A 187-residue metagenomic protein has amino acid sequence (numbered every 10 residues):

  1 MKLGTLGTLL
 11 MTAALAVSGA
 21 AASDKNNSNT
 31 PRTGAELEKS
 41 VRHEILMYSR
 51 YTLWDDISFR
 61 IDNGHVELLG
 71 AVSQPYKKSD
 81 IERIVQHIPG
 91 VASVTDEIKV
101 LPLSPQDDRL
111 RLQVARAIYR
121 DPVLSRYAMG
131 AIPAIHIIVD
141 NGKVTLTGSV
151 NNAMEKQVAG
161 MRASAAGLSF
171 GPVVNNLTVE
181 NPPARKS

Functional and structural regions predicted by a protein language model:
K2-S187: N-terminal targeting leaders
